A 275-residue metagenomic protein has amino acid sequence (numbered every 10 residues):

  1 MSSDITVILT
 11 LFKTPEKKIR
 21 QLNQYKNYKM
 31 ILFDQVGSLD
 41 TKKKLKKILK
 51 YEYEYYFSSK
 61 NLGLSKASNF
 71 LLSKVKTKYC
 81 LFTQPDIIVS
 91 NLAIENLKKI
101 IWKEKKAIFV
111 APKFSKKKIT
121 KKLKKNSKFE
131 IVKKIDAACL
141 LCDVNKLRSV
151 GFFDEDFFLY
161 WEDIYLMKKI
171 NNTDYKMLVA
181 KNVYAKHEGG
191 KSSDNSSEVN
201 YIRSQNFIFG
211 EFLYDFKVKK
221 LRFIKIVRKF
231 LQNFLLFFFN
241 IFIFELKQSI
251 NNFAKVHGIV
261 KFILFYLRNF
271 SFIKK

Functional and structural regions predicted by a protein language model:
L9-N27: Short, well-formed alpha-helical segments that are part of the catalytic scaffolds of diverse glycosyltransferases
Y28-L39, Y56-S58: Short beta-strand/loop segment that forms part of the nucleotide-sugar
S58-V75: Glycine-rich, basic loop-to-helix element that forms the pyrophosphate-binding segment of sugar-nucleotide handling
C80: Short aromatic/hydrophobic "clamp" motif used to bind/position activated sugar donors
I88-L123: Conserved donor NDP-sugar-binding/catalytic core segment of glycosyltransferases
C139-C142, K146-G151, D156-Y184: A short, conserved alpha-helix in the catalytic core of glycosyltransferases
V179-V199: Active-site donor/metal-binding and catalytic loop motifs of nucleotide-sugar-dependent glycosylation enzymes
I202-G210, K219-K275: Non-catalytic, C-terminal membrane-associated alpha-helical segments of glycosyltransferases
